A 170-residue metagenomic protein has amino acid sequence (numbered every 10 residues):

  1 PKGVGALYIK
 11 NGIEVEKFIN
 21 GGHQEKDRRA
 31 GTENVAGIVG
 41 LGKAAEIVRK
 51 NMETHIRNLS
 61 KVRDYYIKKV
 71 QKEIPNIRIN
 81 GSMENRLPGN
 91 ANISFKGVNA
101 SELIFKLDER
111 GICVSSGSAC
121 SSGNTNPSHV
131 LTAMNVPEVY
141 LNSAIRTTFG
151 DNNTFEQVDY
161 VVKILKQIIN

Functional and structural regions predicted by a protein language model:
P1, V35-I38, A45, R63 (+6 more regions): A general structural signal for well-ordered alpha-helical segments in protein cores
P1-E25, A30-K43: Active-site PLP attachment segment
G42-K50: Short glycine/serine- and small hydrophobic-enriched flexible loop segments
R49-L103: Conserved PLP-dependent catalytic core of the aminotransferase class-I/II
I104-R110, Y160-L165: Short amphipathic alpha-helices in soluble, non-transmembrane regions that often serve as interface/regulatory elements
K106-G111, S115-T132: A C-terminal functional module that forms or caps the active site or interfaces directly with catalytic machinery
S122, N126-N170: PLP-dependent enzyme catalytic core of the Aspartate aminotransferase-like
